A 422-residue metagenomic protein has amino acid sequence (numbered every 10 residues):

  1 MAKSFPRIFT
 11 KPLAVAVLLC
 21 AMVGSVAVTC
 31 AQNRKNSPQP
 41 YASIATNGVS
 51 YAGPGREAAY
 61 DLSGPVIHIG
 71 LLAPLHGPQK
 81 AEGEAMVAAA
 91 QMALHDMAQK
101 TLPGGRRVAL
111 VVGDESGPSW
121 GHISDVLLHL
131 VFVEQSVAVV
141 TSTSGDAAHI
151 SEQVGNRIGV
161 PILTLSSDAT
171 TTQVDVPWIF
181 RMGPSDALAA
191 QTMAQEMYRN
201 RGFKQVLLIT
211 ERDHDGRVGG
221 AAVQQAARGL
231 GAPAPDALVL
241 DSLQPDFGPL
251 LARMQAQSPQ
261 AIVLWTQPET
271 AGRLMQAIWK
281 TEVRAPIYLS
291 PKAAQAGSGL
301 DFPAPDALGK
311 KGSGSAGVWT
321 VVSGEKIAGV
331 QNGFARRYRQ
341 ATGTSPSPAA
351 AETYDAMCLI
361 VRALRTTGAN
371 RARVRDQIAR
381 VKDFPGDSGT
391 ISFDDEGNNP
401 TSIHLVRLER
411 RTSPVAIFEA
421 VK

Functional and structural regions predicted by a protein language model:
A2-K422: Extracytosolic ligand-binding ectodomains
